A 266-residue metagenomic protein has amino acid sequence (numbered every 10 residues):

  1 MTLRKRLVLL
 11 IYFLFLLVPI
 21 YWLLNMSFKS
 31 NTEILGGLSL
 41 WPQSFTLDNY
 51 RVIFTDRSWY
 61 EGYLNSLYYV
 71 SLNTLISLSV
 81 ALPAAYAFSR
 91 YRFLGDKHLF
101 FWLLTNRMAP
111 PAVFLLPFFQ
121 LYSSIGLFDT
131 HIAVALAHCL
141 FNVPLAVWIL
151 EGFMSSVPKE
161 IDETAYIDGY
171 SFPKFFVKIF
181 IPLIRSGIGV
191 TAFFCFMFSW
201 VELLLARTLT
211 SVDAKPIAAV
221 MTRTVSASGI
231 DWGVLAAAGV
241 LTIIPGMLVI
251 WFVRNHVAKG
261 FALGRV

Functional and structural regions predicted by a protein language model:
K5-V266: A structural signal for multi-pass alpha-helical bundles of membrane permease subunits that mediate small-molecule
